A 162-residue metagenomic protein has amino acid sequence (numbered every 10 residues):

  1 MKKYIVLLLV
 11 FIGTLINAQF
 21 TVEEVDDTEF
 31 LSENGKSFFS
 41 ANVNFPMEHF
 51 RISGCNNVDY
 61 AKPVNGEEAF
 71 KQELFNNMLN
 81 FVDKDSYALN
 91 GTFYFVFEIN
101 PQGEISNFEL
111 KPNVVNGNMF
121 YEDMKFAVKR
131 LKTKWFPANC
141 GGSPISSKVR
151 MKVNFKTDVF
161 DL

Functional and structural regions predicted by a protein language model:
M1-V25: Bacterial Sec-dependent N-terminal signal peptides
Q19-L162: Charge-biased low-complexity segments
